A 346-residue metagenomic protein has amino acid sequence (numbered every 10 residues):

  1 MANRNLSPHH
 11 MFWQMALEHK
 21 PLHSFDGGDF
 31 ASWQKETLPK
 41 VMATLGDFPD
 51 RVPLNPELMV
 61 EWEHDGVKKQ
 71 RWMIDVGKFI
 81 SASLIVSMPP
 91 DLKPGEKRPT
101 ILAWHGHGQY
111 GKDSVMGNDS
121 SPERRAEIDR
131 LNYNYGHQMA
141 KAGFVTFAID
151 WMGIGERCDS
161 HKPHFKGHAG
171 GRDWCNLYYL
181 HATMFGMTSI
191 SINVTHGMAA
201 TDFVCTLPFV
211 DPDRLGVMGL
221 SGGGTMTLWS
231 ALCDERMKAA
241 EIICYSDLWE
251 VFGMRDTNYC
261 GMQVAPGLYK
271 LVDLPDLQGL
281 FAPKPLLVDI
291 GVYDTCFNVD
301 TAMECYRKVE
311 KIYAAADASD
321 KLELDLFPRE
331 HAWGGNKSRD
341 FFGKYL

Functional and structural regions predicted by a protein language model:
M1-K68, V76: N-terminal targeting or regulatory segments adjacent to alpha/beta-hydrolase or S9 domains
F79-A82, P90-T100, Y110: Proline/glycine-enriched tight loop/beta-turn segments at coil->beta junctions that connect or precede beta-strands
E96, L102-T195, C205-T206, F252-R255: Cap/lid segment of the alpha/beta-hydrolase catalytic domain
N176-M187, A199-A200, M237-Q278, P283 (+2 more regions): Mobile cap/lid helix-loop segments that gate and shape the active-site cleft of serine hydrolases
F209-S221: Alpha/beta-hydrolase fold nucleophile elbow
G219-A231: Glycine-rich nucleophile elbow surrounding the catalytic serine of serine-hydrolase chemistry
F281, V288-I290: Short beta-strand/loop motif that positions the catalytic acidic residue of the alpha/beta-hydrolase fold
R307, Y313-L346: C-terminal catalytic histidine-bearing segment of alpha/beta-hydrolase fold enzymes
